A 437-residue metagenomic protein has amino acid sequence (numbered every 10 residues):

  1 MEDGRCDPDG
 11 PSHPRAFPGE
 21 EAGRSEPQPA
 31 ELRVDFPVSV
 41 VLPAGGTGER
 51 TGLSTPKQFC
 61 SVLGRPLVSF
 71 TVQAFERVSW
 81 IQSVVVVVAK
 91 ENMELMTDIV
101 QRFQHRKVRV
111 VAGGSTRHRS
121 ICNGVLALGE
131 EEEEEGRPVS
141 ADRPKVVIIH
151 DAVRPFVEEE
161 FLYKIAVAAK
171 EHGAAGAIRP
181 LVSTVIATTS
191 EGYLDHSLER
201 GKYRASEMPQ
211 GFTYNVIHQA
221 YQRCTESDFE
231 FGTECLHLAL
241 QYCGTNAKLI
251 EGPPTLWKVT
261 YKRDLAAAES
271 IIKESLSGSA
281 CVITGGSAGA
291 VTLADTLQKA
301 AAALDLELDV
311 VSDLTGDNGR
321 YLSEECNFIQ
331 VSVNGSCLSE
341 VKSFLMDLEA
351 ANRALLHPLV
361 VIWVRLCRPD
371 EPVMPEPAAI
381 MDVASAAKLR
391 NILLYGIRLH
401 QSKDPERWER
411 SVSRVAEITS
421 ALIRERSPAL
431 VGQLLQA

Functional and structural regions predicted by a protein language model:
E2-C6, H13, F17, R24 (+9 more regions): Small-residue (G/A/S/T)-rich helix-start motifs and N-terminal tracts that mark the onset
E2-G23, V259-A351, R365-V383: Left-handed beta-helix
E2-P37, L67-P144, S227-D228, E307 (+2 more regions): Conserved N-terminal catalytic core of the sugar/cofactor nucleotidyltransferase
E26-M93, K107-V108, A280-D313, L338-E349: N-terminal glycine-rich phosphate-binding loop and ensuing alpha1 helix
T51, M96-T97, I165, A268: Hydrophobic packing residues within well-ordered alpha-helices of enzyme cores
V147: Short aromatic/hydrophobic "clamp" motif used to bind/position activated sugar donors
F156-K248, E307-E325, Q330-A437: Conserved core of the sugar-phosphate nucleotidyltransferase
